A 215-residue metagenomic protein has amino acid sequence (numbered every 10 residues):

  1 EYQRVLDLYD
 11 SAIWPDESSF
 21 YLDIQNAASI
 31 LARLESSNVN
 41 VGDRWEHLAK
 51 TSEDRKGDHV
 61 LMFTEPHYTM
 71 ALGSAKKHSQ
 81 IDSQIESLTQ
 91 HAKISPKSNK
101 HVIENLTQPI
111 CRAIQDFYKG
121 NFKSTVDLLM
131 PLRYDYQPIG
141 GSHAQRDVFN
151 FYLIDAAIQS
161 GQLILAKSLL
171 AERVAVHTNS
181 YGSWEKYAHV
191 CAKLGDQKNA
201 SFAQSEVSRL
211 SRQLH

Functional and structural regions predicted by a protein language model:
E1-R212: Helix-coil-helix junctions within alpha-helical repeat/solenoid scaffolds
